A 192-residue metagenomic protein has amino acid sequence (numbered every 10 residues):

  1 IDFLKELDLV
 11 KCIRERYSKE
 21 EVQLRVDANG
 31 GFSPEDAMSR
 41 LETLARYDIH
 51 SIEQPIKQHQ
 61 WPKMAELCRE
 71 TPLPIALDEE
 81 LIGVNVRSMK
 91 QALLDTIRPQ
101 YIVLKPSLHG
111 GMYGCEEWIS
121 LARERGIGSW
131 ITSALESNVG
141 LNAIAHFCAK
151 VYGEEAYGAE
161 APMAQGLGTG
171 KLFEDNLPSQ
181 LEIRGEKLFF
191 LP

Functional and structural regions predicted by a protein language model:
I1-D2, D27-S33, P55-W61, D78-I82 (+3 more regions): Active-site beta-loop-alpha junctions enriched in small/polar residues
I1-T71: Metal-dependent enolase-superfamily TIM-barrel catalytic cores that perform enediolate-based chemistry
Y17-E20, E42-H50, C68-I75, L93-I102 (+3 more regions): Glycine-enriched alpha-helix->loop->beta-strand junction motifs that scaffold or abut catalytic
V22-A28, I52-E53, I75-D78, I102-L104 (+3 more regions): Hydrophobic faces of well-ordered beta-strands that scaffold small-molecule active sites in alpha/beta enzyme cores
E35-S39, G83-D95: Short, acidic/polar
R87-M89, G114-W118, G140-C148: Histidine/acidic-residue-rich catalytic or RNA/ligand-binding cores of hydrolases and nuclease-related proteins
E116-E117, L121-S133: C-terminal EAL-domain catalytic cores of bacterial cyclic di-GMP phosphodiesterases
A134-P192: Flexible C-terminal active-site loop/helix
